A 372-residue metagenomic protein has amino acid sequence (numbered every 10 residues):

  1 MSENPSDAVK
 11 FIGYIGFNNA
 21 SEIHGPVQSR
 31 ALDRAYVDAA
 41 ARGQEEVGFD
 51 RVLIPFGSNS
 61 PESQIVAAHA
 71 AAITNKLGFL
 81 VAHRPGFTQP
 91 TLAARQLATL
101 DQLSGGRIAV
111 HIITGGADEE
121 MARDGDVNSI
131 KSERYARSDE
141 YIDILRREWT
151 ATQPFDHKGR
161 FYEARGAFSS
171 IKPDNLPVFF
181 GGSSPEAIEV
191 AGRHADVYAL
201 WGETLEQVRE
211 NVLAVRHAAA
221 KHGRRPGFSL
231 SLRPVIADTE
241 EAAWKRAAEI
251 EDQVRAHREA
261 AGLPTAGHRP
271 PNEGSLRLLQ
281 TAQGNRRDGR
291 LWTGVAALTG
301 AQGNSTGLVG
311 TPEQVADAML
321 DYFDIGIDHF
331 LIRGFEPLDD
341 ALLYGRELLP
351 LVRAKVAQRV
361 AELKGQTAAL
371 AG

Functional and structural regions predicted by a protein language model:
M1-K76, D174-L176: N-terminal beta1-alpha1-beta2 module of alpha/beta enzyme domains
S2-F17, D124, I130-I171, L205-F323 (+1 more regions): An alpha-helical appendage that flanks or caps ligand/catalytic pockets
V9-I15, V52-I54, G78-H83, I108-I112 (+4 more regions): Hydrophobic faces of well-ordered beta-strands that scaffold small-molecule active sites in alpha/beta enzyme cores
S29-G43, F180-V190, L308-Y322: Short, acidic/polar
Q44, G48, A70, L100 (+8 more regions): Conserved, mostly hydrophobic/aromatic
R51-A70, G202-E206, L331-G345: Glycine-rich, proline-tolerant flexible connector loops at the mouths of alpha/beta enzymes
S63-R84, R137-Y141, A220-R224, F228 (+1 more regions): Alpha-helix-loop-beta-strand connector modules within alpha/beta enzyme cores
G86-Q102: Glycine-rich anion/phosphate-binding loops
